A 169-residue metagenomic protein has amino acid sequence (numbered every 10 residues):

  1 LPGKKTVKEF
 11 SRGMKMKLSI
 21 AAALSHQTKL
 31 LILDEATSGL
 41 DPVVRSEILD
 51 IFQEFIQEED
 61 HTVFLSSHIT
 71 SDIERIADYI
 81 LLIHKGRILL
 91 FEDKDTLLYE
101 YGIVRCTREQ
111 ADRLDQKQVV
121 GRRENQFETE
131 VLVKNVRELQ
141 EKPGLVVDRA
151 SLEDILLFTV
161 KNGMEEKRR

Functional and structural regions predicted by a protein language model:
L1-S71, R75-H84, L90: ABC transporter nucleotide-binding domains
L31-E35, Q110-L114, R137-E141: Short, surface-exposed beta-strand/loop "edge" segments at domain boundaries and coil↔beta transitions
L49, L98, L156-L157: Conserved protein kinase catalytic domain
E54, K94-T96, G121-R123: Short secondary-structure boundary/capping segments
S67, R108, K134-N135: Short secondary-structure boundary segments
R87-Q110, D115: Conserved beta-strand-loop-alpha-helix hinge in the C-terminal portion of ABC ATPase nucleotide-binding domains
R105, R113, V120-G121, E153: RecA-like P-loop NTPase motor core
G121-R169: C-terminal coupling/interaction segments
